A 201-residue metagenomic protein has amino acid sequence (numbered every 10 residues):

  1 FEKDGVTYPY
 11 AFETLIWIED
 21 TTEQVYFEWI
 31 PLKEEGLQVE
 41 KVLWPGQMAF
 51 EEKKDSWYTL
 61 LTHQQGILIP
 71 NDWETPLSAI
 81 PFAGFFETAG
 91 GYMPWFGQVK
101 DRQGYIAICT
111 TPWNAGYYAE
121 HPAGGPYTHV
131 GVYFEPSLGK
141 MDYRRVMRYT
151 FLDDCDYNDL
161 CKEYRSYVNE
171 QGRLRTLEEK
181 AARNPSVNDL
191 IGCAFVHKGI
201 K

Functional and structural regions predicted by a protein language model:
F1-K201: Carbohydrate-recognition beta-sandwich/jelly-roll modules in extracellular/periplasmic carbohydrate-active proteins
